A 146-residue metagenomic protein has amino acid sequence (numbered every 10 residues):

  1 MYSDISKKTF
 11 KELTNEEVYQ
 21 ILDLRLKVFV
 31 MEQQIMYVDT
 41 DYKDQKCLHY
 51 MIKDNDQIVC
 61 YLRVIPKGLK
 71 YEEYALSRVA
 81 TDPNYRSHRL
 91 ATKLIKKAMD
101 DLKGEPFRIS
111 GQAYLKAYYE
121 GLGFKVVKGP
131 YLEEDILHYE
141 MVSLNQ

Functional and structural regions predicted by a protein language model:
M1-V38, Y42-H49, K53-Q57: Short amphipathic alpha-helix that is part of the acyltransferase structural core
M51, Q57-K67, E73-A75, A80: Conserved beta-strand in the GNAT
L62-R63, T92-K97, R108, E120-G121: Hydrophobic, well-ordered beta-alpha structural blocks that scaffold small-molecule cofactor pockets
K67-L76, R86, E105, D135-H138: A conserved beta-turn-beta hairpin within the catalytic core of GNAT-like acetyltransferases that forms part
T81, S87-D100: Conserved acetyl-CoA-binding loop-helix of GNAT-fold acetyltransferases
D100-A113: Conserved GNAT acetyl-CoA-binding A-motif
R108, E120, K125-E140: Conserved catalytic-core motifs of GNAT/GCN5-like acyltransferases
L144-Q146: Generic C-terminal helix-cap and adjacent flexible tail
